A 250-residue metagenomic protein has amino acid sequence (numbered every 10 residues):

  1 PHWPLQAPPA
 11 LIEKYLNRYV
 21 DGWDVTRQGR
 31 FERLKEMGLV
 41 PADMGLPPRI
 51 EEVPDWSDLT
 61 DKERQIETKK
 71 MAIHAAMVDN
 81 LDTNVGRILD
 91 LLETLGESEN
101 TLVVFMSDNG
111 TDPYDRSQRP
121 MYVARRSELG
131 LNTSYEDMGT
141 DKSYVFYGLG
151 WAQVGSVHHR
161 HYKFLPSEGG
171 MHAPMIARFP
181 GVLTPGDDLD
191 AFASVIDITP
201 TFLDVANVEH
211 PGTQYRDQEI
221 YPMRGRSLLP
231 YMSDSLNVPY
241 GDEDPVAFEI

Functional and structural regions predicted by a protein language model:
P1, L102-S107, M223, A247: Extended hydrophobic secondary-structure segments that form protein cores and membrane-embedded regions
P1-R30, P47-I73, N109-V123: Active-site His/acidic residue clusters
P4-A7, D90-R178: Histidine-centered active-site microenvironments of extracellular/periplasmic hydrolases and transferases
Y19, W23, G38-P41, L89-G96 (+4 more regions): A generic secondary-structure signal for well-formed alpha-helical elements
L34: Conserved acidic, metal-coordinating active-site core of Asp-based, Mg2+-dependent phosphoryl-transfer enzymes
L39-P48, S167-E168: Proline-centered turn/helix-capping motifs that create local helix->coil transitions or kinks
I73-I88: Outer-membrane beta-barrel transmembrane strands
D141-E168, L183-D187, A191, I196-I250: C-terminal cap/loop subdomain of S1 sulfatases and analogous C-terminal strand-loop tails that border
